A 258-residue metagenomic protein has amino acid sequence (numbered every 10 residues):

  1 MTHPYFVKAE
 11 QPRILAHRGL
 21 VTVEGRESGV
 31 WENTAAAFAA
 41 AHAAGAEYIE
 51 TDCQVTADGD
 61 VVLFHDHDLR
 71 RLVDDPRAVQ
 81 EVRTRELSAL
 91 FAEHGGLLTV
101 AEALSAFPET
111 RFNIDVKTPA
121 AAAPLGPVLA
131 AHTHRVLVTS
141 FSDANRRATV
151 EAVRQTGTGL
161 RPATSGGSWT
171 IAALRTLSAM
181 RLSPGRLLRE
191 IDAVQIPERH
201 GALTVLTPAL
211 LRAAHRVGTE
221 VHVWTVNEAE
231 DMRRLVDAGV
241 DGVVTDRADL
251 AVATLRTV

Functional and structural regions predicted by a protein language model:
M1-V258: Phosphate-group recognition and catalysis centered on beta-loop-alpha active-site segments
